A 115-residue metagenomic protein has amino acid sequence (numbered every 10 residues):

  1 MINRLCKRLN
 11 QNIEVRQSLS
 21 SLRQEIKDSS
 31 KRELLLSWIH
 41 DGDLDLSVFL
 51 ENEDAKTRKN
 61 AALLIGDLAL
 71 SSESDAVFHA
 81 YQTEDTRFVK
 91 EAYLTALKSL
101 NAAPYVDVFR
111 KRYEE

Functional and structural regions predicted by a protein language model:
M1-I2, S30-L35, A61, Y93: Conserved hydrophobic register position within alpha-solenoid helical repeats
N3, L9-S21, W38-E51, L70-T83 (+1 more regions): Amphipathic alpha-helical scaffolding segments comprising HEAT/armadillo-like alpha-solenoid repeats
N12, Q24-S29, A55-K56, T86-F88: Alpha-helix N-cap/helix-start positions at coil->helix boundaries
L34-I39, I65: Short, hydrophobic/charged alpha-helical patches characteristic of ARM/HEAT alpha-solenoid repeats and analogous
